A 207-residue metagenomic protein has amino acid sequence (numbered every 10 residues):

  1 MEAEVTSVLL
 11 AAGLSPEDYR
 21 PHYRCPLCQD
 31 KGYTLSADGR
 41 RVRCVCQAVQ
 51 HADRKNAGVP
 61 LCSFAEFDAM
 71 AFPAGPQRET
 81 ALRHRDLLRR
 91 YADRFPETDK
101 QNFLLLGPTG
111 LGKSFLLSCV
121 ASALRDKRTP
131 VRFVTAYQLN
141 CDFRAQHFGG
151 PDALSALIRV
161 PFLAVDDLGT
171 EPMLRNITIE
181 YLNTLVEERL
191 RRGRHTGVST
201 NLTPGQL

Functional and structural regions predicted by a protein language model:
L14-V59: Interdomain "pre-motor" coupling segment immediately N-terminal to P-loop NTPase/helicase cores
E66-F103: Pre-Walker A (pre-P-loop) alpha-helix and adjacent loop at the N terminus of AAA/AAA+ ATPase modules, a conserved
A74-R85, R125-V160, P172-N176: Short glycine-rich substrate-engagement loop in P-loop NTPases that contacts/grips substrate
D99-L116: Walker A/P-loop nucleotide-binding motif
F115-R128: P-loop NTPase Walker A phosphate-binding motif
A121, L139-F148, L168-L207: Replace "adjacent to P-loop NTPase cores in ATP/GTP-dependent enzymes" with "adjacent to NTP-binding cores
T129-P130, R159-F162, R192-V198: Loop/turn-to-beta-strand initiation segments
